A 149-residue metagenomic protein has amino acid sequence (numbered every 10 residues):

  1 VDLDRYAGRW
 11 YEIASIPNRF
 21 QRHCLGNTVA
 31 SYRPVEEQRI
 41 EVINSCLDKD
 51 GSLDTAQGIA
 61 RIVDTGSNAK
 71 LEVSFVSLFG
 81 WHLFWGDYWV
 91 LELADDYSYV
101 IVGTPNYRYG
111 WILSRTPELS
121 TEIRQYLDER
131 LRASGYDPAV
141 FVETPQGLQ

Functional and structural regions predicted by a protein language model:
V1-Q149: A beta-rich soluble binding module of mature secreted/lumenal proteins
